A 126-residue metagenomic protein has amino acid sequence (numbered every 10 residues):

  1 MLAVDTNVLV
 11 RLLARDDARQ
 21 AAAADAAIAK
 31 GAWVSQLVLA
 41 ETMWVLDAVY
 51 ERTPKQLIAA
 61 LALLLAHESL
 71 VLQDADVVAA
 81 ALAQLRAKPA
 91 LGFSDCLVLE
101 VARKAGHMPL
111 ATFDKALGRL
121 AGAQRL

Functional and structural regions predicted by a protein language model:
M1, L99-L126: Acidic, PIN/NYN-like endoribonuclease modules and their adjacent C-terminal/linker elements
M1-V34, Y50-I58, A62: Short, well-structured N-terminal submotif of metal-dependent ribonuclease cores
V4-D5, V34-S35, L91-G92, D114-K115 (+1 more regions): Histidine- and aromatic-rich ligand-binding microenvironments
M43-D47, A62-L65, L82-A83, L99: Amphipathic alpha-helical segments within well-ordered protein domains
S69-A111: Active-site neighborhoods of divalent-metal-dependent phosphate/nucleic-acid chemistry enzymes
